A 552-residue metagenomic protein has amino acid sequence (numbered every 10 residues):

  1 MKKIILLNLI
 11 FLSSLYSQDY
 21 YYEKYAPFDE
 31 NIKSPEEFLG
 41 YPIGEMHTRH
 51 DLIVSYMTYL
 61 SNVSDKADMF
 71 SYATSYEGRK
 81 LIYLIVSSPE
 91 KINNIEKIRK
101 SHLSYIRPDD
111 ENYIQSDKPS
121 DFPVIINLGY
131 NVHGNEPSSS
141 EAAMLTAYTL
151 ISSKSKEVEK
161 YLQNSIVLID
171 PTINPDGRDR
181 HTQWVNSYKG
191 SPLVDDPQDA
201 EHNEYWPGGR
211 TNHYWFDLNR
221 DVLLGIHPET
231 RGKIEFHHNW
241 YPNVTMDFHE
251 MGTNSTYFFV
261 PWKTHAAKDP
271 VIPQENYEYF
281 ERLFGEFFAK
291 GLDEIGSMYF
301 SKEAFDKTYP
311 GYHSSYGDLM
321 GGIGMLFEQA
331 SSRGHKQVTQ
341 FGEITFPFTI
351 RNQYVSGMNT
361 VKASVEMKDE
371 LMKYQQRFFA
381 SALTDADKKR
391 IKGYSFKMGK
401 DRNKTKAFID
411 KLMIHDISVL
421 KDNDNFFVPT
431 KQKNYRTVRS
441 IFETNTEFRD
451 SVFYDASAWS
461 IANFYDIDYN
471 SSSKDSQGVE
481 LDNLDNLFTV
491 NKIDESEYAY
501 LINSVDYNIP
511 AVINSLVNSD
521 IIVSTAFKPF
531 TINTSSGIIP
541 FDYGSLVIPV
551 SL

Functional and structural regions predicted by a protein language model:
K3-S13: Sec-dependent N-terminal signal peptides
Q18-P137, M144-S165, R220, I226-P228 (+7 more regions): Intrinsic-disorder/low-complexity accessory segments
L128-Y130, D170-T172, T245-F248: Active-site neighborhood of phospho(di)ester-bond hydrolases with catalytic His/Asp-centered motifs
A147, N164-G190: Carboxylate/His-rich catalytic cores and anion/metal-binding grooves
I173-P175, E250-G252, S331: Active-site-proximal loop/turn and secondary-structure-junction residues that shape catalytic pockets, frequently
D179, N203, G209-H213, G225-H237: Substrate-binding cleft of carbohydrate-active enzyme catalytic domains
S187-Y214, N219, H265-R282, G322-I323: Acidic, His- and aromatic-enriched active-site or binding-groove loops in soluble protein domains that engage sugars
H237-M251: Proline-aspartate-enriched helix->loop->beta-strand connector
